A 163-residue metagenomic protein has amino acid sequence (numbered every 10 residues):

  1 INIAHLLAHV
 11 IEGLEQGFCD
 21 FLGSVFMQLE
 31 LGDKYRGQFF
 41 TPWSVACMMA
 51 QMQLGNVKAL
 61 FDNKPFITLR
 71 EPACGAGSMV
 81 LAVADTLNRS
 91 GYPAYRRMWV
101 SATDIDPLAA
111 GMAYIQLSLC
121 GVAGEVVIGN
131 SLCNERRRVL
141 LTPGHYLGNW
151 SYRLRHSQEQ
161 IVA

Functional and structural regions predicted by a protein language model:
I1-G91: Class I S-adenosyl-L-methionine
D33-K34, W99, A113: A generic, residue-level signal for flexible/boundary positions that often mark functional hotspots
T68, R97-W99: Residues at the starts of beta-strands that form the adenosine-phosphate
Y92-P93, D106, G111-L154: S-adenosyl-L-methionine
V100-D104: Conserved SAM-binding motif I beta-strand of class I
L154, Q158-A163: Domain-level detector for long C-terminal conserved domains
